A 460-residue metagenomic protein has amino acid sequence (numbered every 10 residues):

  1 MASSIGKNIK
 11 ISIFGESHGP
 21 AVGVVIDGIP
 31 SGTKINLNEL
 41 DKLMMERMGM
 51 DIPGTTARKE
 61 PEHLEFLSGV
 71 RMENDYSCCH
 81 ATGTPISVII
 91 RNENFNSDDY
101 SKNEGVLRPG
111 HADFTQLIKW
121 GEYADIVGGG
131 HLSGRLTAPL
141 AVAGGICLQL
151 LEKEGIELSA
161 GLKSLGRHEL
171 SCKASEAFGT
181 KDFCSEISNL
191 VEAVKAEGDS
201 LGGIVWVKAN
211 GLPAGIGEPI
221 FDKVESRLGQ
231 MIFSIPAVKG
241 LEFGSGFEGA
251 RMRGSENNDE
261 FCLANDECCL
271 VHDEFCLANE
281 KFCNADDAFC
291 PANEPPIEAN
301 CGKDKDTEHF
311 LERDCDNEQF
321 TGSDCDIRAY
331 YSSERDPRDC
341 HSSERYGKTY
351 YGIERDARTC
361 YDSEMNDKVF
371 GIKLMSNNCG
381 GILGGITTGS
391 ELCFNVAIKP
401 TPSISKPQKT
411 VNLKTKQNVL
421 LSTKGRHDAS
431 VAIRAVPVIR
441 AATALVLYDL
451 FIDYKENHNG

Functional and structural regions predicted by a protein language model:
M1-N265, D356-G460: Generic N-terminal targeting/processing segments that precede catalytic cores or assembly contacts
D266-E267, V271-E274, A278-E280, D287-A288 (+7 more regions): Acidic, glycine-centered low-complexity repeats within long intrinsically disordered regions
E298: Long, positively charged binding patches that form subdomain-scale interaction surfaces for polyanionic ligands
